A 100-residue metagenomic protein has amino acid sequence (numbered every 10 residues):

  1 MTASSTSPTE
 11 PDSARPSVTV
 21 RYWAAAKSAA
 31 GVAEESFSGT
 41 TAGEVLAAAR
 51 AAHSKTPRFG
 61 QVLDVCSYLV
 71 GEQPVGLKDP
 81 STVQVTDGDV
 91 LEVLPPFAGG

Functional and structural regions predicted by a protein language model:
M1-G99: Ubiquitin-like/PB1-type beta-grasp interaction modules and other compact soluble beta-rich domains
